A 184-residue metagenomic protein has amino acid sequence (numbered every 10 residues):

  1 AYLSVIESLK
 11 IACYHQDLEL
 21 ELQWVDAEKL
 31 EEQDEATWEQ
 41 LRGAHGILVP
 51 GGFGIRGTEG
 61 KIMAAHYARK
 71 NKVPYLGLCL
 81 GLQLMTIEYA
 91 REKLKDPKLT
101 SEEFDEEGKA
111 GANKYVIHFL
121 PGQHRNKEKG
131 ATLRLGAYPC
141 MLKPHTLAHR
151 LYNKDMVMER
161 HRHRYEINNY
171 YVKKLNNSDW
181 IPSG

Functional and structural regions predicted by a protein language model:
A1-G184: N-terminal beta1-alpha1 cap of cysteine-dependent amidohydrolase-like domains
